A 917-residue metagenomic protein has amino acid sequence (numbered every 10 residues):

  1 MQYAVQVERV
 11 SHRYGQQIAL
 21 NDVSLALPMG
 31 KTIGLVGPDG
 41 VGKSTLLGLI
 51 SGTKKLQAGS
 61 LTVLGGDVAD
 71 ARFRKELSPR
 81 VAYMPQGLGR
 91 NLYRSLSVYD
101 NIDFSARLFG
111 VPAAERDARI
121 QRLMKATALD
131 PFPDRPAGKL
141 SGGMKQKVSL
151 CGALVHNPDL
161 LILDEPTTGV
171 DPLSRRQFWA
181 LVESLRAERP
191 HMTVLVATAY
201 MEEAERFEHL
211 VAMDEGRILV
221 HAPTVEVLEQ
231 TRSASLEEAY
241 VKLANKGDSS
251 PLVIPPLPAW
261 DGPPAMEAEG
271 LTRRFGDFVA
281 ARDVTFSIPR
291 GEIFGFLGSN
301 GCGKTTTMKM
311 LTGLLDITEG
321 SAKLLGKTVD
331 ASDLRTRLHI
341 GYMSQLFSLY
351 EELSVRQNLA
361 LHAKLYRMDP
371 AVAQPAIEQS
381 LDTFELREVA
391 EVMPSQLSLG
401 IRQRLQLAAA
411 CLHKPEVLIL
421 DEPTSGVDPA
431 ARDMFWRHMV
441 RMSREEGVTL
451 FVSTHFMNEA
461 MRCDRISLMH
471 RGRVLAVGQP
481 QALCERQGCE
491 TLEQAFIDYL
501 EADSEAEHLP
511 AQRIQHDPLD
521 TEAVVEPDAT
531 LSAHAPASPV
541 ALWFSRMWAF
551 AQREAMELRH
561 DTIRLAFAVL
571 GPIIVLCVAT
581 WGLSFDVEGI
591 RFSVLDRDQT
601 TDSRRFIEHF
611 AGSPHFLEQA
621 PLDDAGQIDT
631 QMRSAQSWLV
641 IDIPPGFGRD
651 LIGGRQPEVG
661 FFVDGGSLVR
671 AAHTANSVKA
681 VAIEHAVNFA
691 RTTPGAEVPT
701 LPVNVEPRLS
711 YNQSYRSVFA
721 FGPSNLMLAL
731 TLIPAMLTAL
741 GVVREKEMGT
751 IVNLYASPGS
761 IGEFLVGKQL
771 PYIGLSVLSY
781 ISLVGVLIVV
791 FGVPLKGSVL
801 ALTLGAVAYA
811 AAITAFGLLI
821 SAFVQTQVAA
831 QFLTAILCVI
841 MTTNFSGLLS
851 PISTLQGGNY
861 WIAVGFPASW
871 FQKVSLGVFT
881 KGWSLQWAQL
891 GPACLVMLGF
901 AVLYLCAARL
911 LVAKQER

Functional and structural regions predicted by a protein language model:
S51, T312: Helix-to-loop junction immediately C-terminal to a conserved catalytic motif
G59-D70, L77-P79, G320-D330, R335-T336: Conserved ABC transporter NBD signature motif
D103, R107, A114-F132, A360 (+2 more regions): Conserved ABC ATPase "signature" region
L161-D164, L418-D421: Catalytic Walker B motif of ABC-type/P-loop ATPase nucleotide-binding domains
N245, I574-W581, D598-Q599, A620 (+4 more regions): Membrane-spanning alpha-helical segments of multipass transporters and channels
T454, S532-F719: Extracytoplasmic/periplasmic domains immediately adjacent to an N-terminal transmembrane anchor in multi-pass membrane
